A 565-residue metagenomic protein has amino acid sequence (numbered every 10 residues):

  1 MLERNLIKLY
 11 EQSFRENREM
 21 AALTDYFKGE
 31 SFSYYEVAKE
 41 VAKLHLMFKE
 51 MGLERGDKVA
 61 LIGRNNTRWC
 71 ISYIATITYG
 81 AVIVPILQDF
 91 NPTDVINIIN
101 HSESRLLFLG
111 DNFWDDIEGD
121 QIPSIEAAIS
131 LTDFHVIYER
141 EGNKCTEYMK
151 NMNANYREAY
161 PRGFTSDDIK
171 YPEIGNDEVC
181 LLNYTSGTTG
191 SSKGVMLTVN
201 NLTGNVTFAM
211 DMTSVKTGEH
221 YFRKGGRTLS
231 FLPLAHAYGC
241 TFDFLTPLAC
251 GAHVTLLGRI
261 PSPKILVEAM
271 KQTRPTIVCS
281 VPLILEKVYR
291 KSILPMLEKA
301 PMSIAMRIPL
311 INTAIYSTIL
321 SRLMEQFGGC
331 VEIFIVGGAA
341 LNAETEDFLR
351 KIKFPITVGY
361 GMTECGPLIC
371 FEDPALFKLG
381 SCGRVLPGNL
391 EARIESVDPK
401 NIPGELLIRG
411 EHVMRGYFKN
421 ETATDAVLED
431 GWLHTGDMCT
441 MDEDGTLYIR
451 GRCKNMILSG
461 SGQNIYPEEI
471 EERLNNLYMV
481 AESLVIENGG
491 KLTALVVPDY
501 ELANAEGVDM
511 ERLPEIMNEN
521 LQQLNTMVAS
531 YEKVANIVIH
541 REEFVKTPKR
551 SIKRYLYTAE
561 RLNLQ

Functional and structural regions predicted by a protein language model:
L2, A22-G52, D57-N66, C70 (+3 more regions): Conserved AMP-binding/adenylate-forming core of the ANL superfamily
E19, N153, Y160-Y184, S191 (+1 more regions): Conserved pre-ATP/AMP-binding loop-to-beta segment of ANL
S33-Y35, P172, C180-T207: Conserved AMP-binding A3 loop
M51, T78-R157, G490: Structural core segment of the AMP-binding/adenylate-forming
F90, L107, G410, R415-G416 (+1 more regions): AMP-binding/adenylate-forming catalytic core of the ANL superfamily
T203-R227, L234-S321, C330: Conserved AMP-binding/adenylation subdomain of ANL enzymes
I315-L447, C453-M456, E471: Conserved AMP-binding/adenylate-forming
T440, I457, E482, G490 (+1 more regions): Conserved C-terminal "lid"/linker of ANL adenylate-forming enzymes
